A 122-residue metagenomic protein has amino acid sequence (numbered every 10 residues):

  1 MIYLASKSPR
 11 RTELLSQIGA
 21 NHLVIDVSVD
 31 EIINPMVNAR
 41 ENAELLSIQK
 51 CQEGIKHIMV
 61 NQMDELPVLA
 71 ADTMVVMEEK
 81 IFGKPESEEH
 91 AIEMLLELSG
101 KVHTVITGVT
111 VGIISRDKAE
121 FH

Functional and structural regions predicted by a protein language model:
M1-A20: N-terminal beta1-alpha1 ligand-phosphate binding loop
I2-Y3, S16, N38-H122: Anionic-ligand binding patches
K7, V27, I114: Cofactor-binding loop segments of dinucleotide-utilizing enzymes, especially the Rossmann-like FAD- and NAD(P)+-binding
G19-M36, K118-F121: Short glycine-rich, Thr/Ser-proximal phosphate-binding strand/loop in the N-terminal lobe of ATP-dependent enzymes
